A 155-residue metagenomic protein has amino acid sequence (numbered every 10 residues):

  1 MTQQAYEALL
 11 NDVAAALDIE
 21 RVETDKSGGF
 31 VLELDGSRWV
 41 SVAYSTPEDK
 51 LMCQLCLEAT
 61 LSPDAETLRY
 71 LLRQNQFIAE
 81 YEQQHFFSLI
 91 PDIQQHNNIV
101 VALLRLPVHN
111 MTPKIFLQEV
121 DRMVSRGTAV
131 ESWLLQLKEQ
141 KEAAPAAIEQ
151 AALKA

Functional and structural regions predicted by a protein language model:
M1-S41, Q84, D92: Charge-rich, low-complexity N-terminal segments
E7-V22, L55-R73, A147: Charged, low-complexity, helix/coiled-coil-prone segments
F30, D49-L51, N98-V100: Hydrophobic residues embedded in beta-strands of well-ordered beta-sheets
L34-D35, T46-E48, Q95: A generic beta-sheet turn/junction motif
V40-L61: A short acidic-to-branched-hydrophobic micro-motif
L55-I99, L103: Short, internal acidic amphipathic alpha-helical interface segments that mediate docking to partner proteins
Y70-A79, R105-E139: Ampiphathic alpha-helical segments that act as solvent-exposed interaction surfaces
L135-A155: Short, highly charged C-terminal tails/helix-capping segments
